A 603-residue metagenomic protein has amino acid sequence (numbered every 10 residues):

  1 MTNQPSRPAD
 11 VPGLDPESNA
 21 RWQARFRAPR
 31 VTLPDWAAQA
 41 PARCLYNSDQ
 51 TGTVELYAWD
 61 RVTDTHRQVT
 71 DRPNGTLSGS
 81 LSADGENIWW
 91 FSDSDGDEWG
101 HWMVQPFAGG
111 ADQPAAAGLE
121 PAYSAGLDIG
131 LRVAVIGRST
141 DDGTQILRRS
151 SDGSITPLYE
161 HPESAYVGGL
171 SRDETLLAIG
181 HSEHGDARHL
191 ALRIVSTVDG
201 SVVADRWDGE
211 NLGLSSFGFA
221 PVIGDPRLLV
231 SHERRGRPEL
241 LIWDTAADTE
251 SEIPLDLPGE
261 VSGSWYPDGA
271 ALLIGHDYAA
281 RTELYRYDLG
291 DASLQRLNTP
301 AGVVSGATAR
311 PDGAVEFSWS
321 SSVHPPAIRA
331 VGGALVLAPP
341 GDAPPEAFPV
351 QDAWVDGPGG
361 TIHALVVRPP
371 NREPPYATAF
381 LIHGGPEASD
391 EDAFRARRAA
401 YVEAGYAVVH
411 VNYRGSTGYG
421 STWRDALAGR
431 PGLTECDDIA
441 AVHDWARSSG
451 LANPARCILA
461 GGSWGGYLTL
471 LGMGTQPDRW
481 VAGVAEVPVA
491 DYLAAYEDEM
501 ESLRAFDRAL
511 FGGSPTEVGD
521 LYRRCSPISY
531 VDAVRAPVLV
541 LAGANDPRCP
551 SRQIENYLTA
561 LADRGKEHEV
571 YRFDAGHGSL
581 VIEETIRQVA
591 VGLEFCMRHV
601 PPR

Functional and structural regions predicted by a protein language model:
T2-P374, P386-A404, P431, W445-S448: Peripheral, non-catalytic segments that deliver or gate enzyme domains
W90, L381, A485: Redox-cofactor binding/interface segments in oxidoreductases and associated redox assembly factors
H363, H383, H577: Histidine-centered divalent metal-coordination motifs
P370, G384-G385, S463, A544: Residue-level signal for short, function-critical loop segments
L381-G384, H410: Structural cue for short, hydrophobic secondary-structure segments
V402-N412, E569: A fold-wide structural signal in alpha/beta-hydrolase
Y413-R603: Active-site-proximal cap/loop segments of hydrolase catalytic domains
